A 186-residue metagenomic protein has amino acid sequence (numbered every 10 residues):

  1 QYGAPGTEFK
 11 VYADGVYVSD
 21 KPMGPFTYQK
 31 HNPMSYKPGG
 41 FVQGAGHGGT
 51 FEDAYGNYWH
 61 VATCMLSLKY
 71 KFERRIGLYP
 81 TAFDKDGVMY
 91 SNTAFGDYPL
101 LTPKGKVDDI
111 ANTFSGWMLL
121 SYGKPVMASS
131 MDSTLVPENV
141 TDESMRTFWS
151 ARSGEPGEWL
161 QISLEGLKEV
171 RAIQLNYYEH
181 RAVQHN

Functional and structural regions predicted by a protein language model:
Q1-G6, N57-L66, N176: Hydrophobic core segments of beta-strands in well-ordered, beta-rich domains
T7-Y12, K71-R74: Short, solvent-exposed loop/turn segments at conserved positions within beta-propeller repeat blades
V11-S19, K168, A172, N176-N186: Non-cytosolic beta-sandwich-type ligand-binding/adhesion modules
A13-P22, I76-D84: Beta-propeller blade signature
Y17-G40, D86, Y90-A94: Blade-edge beta-strand/turn elements of extracellular beta-propeller and related beta-sheet repeat scaffolds
E52-Y55: Residue-level detector of Asp-centered blade-edge/turn motifs that repeat once per structural unit in beta-propeller
L68-M118, G123: Beta-propeller fold recognition
L101-L167, Y178-H185: Disordered, acidic Ser/Thr/Pro-rich linker "stalks" and the adjacent N-terminal cap of the next globular domain
